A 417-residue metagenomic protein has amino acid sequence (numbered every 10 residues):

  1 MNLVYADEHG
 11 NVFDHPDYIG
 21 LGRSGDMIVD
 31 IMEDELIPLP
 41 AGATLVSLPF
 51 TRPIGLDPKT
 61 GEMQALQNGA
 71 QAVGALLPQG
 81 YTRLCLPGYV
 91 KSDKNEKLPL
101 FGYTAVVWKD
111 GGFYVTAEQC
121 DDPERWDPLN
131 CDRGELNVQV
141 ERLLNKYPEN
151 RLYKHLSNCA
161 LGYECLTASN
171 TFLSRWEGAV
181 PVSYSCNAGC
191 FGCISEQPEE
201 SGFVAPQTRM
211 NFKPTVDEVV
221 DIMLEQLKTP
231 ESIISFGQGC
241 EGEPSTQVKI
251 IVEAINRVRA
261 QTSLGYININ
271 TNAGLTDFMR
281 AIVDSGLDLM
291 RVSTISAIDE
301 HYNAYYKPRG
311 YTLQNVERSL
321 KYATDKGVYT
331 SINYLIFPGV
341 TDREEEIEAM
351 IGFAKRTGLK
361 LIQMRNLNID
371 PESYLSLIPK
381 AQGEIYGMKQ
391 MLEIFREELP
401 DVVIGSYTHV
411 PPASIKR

Functional and structural regions predicted by a protein language model:
M1-Y147, E348-R417: Auxiliary Fe-S-binding modules of radical SAM enzymes
E141-S183, F191, G202-Q207, V216-M223: Glycine-rich adenosyl-nucleotide cofactor-binding module
E177, P181, Q197-E253, R259-F278 (+2 more regions): Core AdoMet radical
C186, C190-C193, F236: Short cysteine clusters
G239-E241, N272-G274, I295-A297, L335-F337 (+2 more regions): Active-site beta-loop-alpha junctions enriched in small/polar residues
V248-L264, L313-S331, A381-S406: Alpha-helix-loop-beta-strand connector modules within alpha/beta enzyme cores
D277-D284, G339-R356, S414-I415: Catalytic cores of alpha/beta
K307-R309, S319-E346: Conserved strand-turn element in the central/C-terminal portion of the radical SAM core barrel that lines
